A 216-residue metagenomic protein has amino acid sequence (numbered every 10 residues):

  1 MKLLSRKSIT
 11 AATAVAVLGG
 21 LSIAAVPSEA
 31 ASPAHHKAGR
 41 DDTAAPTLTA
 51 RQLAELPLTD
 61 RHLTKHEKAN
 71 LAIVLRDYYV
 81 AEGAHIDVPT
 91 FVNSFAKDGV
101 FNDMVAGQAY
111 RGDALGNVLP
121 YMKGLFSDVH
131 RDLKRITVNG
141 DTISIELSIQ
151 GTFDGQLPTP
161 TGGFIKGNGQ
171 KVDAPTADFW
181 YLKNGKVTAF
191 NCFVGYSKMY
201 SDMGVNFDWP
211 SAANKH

Functional and structural regions predicted by a protein language model:
M1-A31: Secretory targeting and sorting signals
A31-P89, N93, K97, N214-H216: Short, low-complexity N-terminal intrinsically disordered segments enriched in polar/charged residues
T47, K171-N206: Short beta-strand edge/turn micro-motifs at domain boundaries
A50, S144-E146, A177-F179: Conserved hydrophobic/aromatic beta-strand scaffold that supports enzyme active sites
K68, A72, V88-L147, T152-G155: A solvent-exposed, acidic/Ser-Thr-rich amphipathic alpha-helical stretch
D77, V118, T176-D178: Alpha-helical packing segments of well-folded alpha/beta enzyme cores
Q150-N184: Exposed beta-sheet edge and beta->alpha loop/turn motif
